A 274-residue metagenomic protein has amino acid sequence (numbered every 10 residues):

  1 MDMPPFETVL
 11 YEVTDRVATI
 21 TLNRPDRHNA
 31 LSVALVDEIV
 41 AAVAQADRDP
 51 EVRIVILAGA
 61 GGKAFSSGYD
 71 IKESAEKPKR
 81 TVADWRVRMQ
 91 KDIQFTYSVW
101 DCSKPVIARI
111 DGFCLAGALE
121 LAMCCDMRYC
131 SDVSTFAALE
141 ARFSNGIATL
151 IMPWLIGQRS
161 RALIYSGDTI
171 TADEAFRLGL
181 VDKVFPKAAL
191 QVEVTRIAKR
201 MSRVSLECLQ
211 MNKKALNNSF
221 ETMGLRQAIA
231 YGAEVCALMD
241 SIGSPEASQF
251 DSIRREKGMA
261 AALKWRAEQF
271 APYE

Functional and structural regions predicted by a protein language model:
M1-A58: Conserved CoA-thioester-binding segment of acyl-CoA-metabolizing enzymes
M1-D15, G62, I170-A172, V192 (+2 more regions): C-terminal alpha-helix plus adjacent terminal tail
I20, R24, E38-I39, L57 (+5 more regions): Terminal peptide-recognition signature
A34, E38, K91, S98 (+3 more regions): Charged catalytic carboxylate motif
V36-E38, I71-A75, G146: Glycine-rich, phosphate-binding/catalytic loops in enzymes
G59-F95, R254-G258: Glycine- (often His-adjacent) and acidic-residue-rich active-site loop that binds/positions the CoA thioester
Y97-L209: Crotonase-fold acyl-CoA enzyme core
